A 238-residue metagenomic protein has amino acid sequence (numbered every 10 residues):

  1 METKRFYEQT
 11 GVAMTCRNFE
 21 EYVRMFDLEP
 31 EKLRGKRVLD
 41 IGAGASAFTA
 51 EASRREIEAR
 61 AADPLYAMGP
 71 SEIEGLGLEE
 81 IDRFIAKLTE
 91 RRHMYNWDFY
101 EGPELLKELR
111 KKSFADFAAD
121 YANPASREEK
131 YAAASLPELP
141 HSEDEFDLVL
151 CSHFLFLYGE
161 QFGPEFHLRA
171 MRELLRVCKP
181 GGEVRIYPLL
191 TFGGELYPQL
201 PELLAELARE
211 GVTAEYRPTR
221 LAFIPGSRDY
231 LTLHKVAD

Functional and structural regions predicted by a protein language model:
M1-K36, A47-R55, A67-L78, R83: Class I SAM-dependent methyltransferase Rossmann-like catalytic core, especially the SAM/SAH-binding loop
R54, E58-E129: Class I S-adenosyl-L-methionine-dependent methyltransferase module
R127-L139: Conserved SAM-binding strand-loop segment of SAM-dependent methyltransferases
P137-L150: A short acidic, Gly/Pro-enriched loop at the edge of an enzyme's catalytic core that lines a small-molecule cofactor
D147-P164: A short SAM/SAH-binding and catalytic strip from SAM-dependent methyltransferases
E165-P180: A short glycine-rich, Lys/Arg-flanked "PGG" loop and its adjoining helix->strand segment in the class I
F192-D238: Class I S-adenosyl-L-methionine
